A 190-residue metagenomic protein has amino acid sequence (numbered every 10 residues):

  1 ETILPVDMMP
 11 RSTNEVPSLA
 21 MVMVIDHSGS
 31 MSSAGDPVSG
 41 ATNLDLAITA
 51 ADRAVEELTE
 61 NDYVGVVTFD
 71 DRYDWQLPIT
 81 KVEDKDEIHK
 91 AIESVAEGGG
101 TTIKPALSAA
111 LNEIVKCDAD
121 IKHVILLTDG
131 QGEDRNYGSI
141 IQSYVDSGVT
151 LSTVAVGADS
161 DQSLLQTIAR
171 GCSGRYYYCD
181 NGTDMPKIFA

Functional and structural regions predicted by a protein language model:
T2-A190: Exposed acidic/Ser/Thr-rich ligand/metal-binding surfaces
